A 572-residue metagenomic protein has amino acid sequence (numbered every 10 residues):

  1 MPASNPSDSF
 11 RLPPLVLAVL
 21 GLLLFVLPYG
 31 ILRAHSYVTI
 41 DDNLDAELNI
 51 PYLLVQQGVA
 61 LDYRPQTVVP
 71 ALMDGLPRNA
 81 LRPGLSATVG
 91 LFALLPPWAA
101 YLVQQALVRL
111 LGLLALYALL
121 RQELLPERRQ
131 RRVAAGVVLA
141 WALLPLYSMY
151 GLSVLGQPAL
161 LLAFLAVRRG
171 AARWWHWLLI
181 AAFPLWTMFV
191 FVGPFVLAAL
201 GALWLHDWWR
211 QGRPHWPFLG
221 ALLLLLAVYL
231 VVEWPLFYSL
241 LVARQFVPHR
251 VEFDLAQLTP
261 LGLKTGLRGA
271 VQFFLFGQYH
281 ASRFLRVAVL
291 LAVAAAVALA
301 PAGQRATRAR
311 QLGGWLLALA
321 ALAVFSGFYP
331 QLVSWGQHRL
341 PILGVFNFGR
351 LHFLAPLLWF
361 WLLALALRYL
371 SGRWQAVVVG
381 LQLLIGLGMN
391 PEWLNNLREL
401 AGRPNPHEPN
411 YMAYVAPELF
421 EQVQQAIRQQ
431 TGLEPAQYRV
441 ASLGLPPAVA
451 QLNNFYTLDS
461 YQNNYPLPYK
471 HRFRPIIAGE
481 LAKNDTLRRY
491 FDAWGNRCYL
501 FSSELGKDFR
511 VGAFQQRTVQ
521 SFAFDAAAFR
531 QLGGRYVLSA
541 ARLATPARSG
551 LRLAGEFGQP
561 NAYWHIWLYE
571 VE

Functional and structural regions predicted by a protein language model:
M1-Y29: Start-transfer (signal-anchor) and selected internal transmembrane alpha helices of multi-pass inner/ER membrane
A3-F10, Q122-E127, A166-L178, L205-P217 (+2 more regions): Membrane-interface junctions at the ends of membrane-embedded or membrane-associated helices
Y29-G75, N79-G84, L185-G201, L205-N347: Transmembrane catalytic cores of multi-pass membrane glycosyltransferases and polysaccharide-assembly enzymes
Y29-P158, L185-V190: Active-site lumenal/periplasmic loops and adjacent helix-entry segments of GT-C-fold, multi-pass membrane
L113-E123, R129-W209, F218-F237: Membrane-embedded helix bundles of polyisoprenyl
R132, L367-R398: Signature aromatic-anchored transmembrane alpha helix within multi-pass, membrane-resident enzymes that catalyze glycan
R339-L370: Hydrophobic/aromatic-rich transmembrane helices and adjacent perimembrane loops
P391-E572: Extracytoplasmic
